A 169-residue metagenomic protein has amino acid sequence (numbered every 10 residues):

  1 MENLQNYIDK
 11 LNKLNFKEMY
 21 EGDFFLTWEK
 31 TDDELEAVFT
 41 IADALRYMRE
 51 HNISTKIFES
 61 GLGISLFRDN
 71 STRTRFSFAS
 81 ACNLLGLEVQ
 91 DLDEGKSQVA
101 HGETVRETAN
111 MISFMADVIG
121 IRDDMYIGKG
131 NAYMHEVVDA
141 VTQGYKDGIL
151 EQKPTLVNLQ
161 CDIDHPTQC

Functional and structural regions predicted by a protein language model:
E2-F76, S80: Positively charged, low-complexity intrinsically disordered leader regions
K56-C169: Phosphate/diphosphate ligand-binding glycine-rich loop within oxidoreductases
